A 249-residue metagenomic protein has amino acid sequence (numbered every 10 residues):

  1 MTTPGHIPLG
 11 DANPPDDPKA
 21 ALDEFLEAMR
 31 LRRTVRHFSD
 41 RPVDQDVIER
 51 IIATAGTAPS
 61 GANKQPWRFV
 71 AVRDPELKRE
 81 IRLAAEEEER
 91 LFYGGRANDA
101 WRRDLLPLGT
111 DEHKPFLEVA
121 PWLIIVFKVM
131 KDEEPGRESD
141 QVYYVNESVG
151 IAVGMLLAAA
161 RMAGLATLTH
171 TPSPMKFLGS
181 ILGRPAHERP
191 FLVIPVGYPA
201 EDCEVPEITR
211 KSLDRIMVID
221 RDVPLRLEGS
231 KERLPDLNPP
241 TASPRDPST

Functional and structural regions predicted by a protein language model:
M1-P42, D46-R50: Short acidic N-proximal helix/loop "leader" segments that mark the beginning of a domain or an inter-domain linker
T2-A21, D111, L192-T249: C-terminal helix-cap and adjacent tail motif
R32, I51-A55, I124, M130-I181: Small-aliphatic-rich amphipathic alpha-helix that forms the alpha element of a beta-alpha
A53-G56, P107-E112, L178-S180, C203: Glycine-rich, charged/polar anion/phosphate-binding loops that engage phosphate groups from diverse ligands
G56-N63, P195: Glycine-rich phosphate/pyrophosphate-binding beta-alpha loops
G61-K64, P115-E118, R184-A186, I208-R210: Solvent-exposed alpha-helices and their adjacent loops that cap or buttress functional pockets in soluble metabolic
Q65-V149: Glycine/small-residue-rich phosphate/adenosyl-binding loop
E89-A97, G183-P206: A glycine-rich helix N-cap at a beta->alpha junction
